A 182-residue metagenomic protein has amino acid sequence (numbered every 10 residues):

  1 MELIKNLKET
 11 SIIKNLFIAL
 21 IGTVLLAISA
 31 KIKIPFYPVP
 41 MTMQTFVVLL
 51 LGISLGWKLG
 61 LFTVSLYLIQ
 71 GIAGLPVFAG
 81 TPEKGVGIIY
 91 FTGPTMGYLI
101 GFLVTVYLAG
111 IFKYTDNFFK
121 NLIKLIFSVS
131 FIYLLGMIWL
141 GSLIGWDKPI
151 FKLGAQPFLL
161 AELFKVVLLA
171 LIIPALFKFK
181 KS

Functional and structural regions predicted by a protein language model:
M1-L61: Hydrophobic transmembrane alpha-helices
S11-A19, T45-V48, L59-G60, Y90 (+6 more regions): Residue-level signature of transmembrane alpha-helical entry/exit and packing/kink sites in multi-pass membrane
I18-S29, V48, G52, L66-G71 (+10 more regions): Alpha-helical transmembrane segments in multi-pass membrane proteins
I28, I32, T81, F112 (+1 more regions): Helix-loop junctions at the membrane-solvent interface of multi-pass transporters, primarily the C-terminal
A30-P40, L68-T105: Interfacial aromatic-anchored transmembrane helix boundaries in multi-pass membrane proteins
G52-K58, G74-G80, M137, F164-V166: Juxtamembrane membrane-interface segments at transmembrane alpha-helix termini
L66-V77, T95-V104, I111-K113, K148-L153 (+1 more regions): Juxtamembrane/interfacial segments around transmembrane helices
T115-S182: Membrane-embedded alpha-helical hairpins and interfacial helices in multi-pass inner-membrane proteins
